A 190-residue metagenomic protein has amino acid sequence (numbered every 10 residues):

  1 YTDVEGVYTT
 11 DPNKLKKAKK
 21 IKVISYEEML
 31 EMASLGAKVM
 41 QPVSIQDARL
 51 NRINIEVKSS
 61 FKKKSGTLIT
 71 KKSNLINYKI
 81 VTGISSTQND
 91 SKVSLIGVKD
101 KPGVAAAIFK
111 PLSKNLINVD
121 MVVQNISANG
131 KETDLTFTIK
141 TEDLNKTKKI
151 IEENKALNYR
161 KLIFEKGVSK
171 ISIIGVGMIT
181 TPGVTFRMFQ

Functional and structural regions predicted by a protein language model:
Y1-T87: Active-site phosphate/oxyanion-binding loops
G66-Q190: A conserved regulatory-domain signal marking ACT and ACT-like small-molecule sensing domains and adjacent regulatory
